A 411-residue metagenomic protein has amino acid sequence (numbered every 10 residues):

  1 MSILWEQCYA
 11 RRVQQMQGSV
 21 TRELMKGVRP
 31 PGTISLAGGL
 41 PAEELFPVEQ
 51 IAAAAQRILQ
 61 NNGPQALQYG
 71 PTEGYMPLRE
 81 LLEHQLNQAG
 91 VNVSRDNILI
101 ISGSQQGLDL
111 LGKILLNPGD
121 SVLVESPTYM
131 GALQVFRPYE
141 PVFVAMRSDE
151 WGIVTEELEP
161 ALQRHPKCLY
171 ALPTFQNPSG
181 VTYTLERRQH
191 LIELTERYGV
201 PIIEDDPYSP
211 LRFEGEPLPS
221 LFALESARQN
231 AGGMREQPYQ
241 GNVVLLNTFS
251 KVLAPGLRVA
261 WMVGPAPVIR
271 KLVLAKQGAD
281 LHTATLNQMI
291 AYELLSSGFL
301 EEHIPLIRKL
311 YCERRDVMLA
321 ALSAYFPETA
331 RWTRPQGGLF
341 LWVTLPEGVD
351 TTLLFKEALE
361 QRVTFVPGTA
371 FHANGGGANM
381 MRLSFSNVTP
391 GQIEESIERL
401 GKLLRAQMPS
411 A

Functional and structural regions predicted by a protein language model:
R12-G103, L110, S296-S297, E302 (+2 more regions): N-terminal small-domain helix-loop-helix segment of the aminotransferase-like
L24, L36, I51, L82 (+13 more regions): Generic structural signal for small/hydrophobic residues in well-ordered secondary structure, especially within
L59-Q60, Q65-G199, I203, S209-Q237 (+3 more regions): Conserved core of the PLP fold type I
R228-K309: Conserved core segment of the aminotransferase class I/II
Y239, E360, N374-A411: PLP-dependent enzyme catalytic core of the Aspartate aminotransferase-like
Y292, K309-L319, A330-T344, L354: Conserved glycine-rich beta-strand-loop-beta hairpin in the small C-terminal domain of fold type I
V349-L354, G391-E395: Short, conserved charged micro-motifs
